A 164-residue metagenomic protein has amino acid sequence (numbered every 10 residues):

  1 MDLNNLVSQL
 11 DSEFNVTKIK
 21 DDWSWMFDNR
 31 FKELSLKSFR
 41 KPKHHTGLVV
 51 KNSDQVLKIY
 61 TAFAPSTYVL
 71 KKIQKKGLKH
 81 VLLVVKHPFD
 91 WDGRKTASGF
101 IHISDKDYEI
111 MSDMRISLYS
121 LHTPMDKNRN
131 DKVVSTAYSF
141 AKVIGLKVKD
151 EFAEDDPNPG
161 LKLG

Functional and structural regions predicted by a protein language model:
M1-G164: Hydrophobic structural segments
